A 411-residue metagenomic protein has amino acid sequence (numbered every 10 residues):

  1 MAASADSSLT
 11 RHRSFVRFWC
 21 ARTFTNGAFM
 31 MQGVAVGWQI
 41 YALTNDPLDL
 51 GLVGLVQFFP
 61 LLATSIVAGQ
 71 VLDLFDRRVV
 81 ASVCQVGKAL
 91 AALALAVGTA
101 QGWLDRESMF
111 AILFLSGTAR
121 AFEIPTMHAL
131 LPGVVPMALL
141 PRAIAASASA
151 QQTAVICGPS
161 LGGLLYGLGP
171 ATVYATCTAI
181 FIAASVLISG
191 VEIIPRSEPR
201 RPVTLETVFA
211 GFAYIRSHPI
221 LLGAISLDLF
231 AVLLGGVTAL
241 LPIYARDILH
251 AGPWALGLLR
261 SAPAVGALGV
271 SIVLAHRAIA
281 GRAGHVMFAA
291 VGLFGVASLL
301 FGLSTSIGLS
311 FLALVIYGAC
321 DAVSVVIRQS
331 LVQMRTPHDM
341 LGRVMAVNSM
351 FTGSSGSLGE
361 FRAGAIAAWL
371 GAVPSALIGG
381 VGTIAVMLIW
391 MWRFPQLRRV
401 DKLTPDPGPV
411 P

Functional and structural regions predicted by a protein language model:
A2-P60, A213-P263: Helix-loop boundary and gating motifs at the non-cytosolic
S7-R13, Q101-W103, R200, F212-H218 (+2 more regions): Helix-boundary and loop/linker segments of multi-pass membrane transporters
V16-V34, V56-L72, D76-A91, S108-L164 (+8 more regions): Substrate-agnostic recognition of the 12-TM MFS/MFS-like secondary transporter fold
F29, N45, L55, L61 (+5 more regions): Short, conserved catalytic or interaction motifs in soluble domains
Y41-L43, V97-L104, L309: Helix-interface capping motifs at the ends of transmembrane segments in multi-pass membrane proteins
V53, A63-V67, L74, V80 (+6 more regions): C-terminal transmembrane bundle of multi-pass solute transporters/carriers
G102, A129, G133, Y174-V203 (+2 more regions): Helix-loop junctions on the cytosolic side of multi-pass membrane transporters, especially the intracellular loop
R106-L113, G117, L139-R196, W254-S261 (+4 more regions): Hydrophobic alpha-helical transmembrane segments
